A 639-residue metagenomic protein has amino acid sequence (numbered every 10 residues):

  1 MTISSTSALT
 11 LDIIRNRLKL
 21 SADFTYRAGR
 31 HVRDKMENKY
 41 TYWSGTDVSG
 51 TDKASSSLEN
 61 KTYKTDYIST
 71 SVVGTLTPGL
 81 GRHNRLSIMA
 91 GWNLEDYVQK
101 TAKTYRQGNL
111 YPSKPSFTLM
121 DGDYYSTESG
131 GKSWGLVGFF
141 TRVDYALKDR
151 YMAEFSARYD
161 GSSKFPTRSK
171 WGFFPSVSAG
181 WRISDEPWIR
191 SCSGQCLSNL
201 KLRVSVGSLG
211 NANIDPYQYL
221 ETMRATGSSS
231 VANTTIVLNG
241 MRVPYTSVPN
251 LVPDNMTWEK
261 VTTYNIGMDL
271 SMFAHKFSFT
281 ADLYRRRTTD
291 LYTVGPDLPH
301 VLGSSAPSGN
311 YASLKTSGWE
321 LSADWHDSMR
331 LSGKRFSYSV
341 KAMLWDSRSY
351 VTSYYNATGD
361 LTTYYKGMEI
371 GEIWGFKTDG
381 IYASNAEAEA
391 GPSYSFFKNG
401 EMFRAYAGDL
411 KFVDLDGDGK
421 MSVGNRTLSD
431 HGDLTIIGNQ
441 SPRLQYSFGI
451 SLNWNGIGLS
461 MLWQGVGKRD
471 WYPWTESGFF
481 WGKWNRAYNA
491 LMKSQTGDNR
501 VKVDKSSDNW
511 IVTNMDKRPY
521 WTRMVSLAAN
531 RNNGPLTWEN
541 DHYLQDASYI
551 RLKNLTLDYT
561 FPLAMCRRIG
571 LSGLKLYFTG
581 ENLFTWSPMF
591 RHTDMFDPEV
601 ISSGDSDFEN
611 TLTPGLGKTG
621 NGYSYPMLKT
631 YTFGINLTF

Functional and structural regions predicted by a protein language model:
M1-E37, V48-K377, P535, E539-F639: Extracellular/periplasmic, surface-exposed regions of secreted and cell-surface proteins
S44-G45: Intrinsically disordered, compositionally biased low-complexity regions
S162, V466-G570, L574-K575, T593: Extracytoplasmic gating/loop element in the C-terminal half of outer-membrane beta-barrel translocons and assembly
Q218, A225-S230, S328-Q440, W471 (+3 more regions): Conserved small-residue
K341, H431-G432, P442-G456, K553-D558 (+1 more regions): Conserved SET/PR-domain catalytic core that frames the SAM/AdoMet-binding pocket
S384-A386, I437, F448, D594 (+1 more regions): Aromatic-residue-lined binding/catalytic grooves and analogous aromatic/hydrophobic interfacial grooves in multimeric
I437-W474: Glycine-rich, aromatic-lined ligand/substrate-binding cores of catalytic and carbohydrate-binding domains
